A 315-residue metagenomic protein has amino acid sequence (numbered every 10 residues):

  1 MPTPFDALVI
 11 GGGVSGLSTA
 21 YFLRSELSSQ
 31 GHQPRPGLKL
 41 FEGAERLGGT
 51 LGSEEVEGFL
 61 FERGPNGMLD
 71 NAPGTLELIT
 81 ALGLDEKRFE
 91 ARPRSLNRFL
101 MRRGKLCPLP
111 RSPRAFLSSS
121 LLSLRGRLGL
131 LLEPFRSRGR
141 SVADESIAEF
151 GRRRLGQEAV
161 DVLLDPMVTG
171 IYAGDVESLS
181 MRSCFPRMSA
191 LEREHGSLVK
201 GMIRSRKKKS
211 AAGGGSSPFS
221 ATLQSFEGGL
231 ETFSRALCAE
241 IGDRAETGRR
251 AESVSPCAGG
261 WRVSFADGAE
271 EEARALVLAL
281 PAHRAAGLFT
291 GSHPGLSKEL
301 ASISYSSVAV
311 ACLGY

Functional and structural regions predicted by a protein language model:
P2-S15: Beta1/beta-strand and adjacent pyrophosphate-binding region of the FAD-binding site in flavoprotein oxidoreductases
G12, A72, L280-A282: Glycine-rich, N-terminal phosphate-binding loop of Rossmann-like dinucleotide-binding domains
S15, R46, H283: Conserved Rossmann-like nucleotide-cofactor binding loop
R24-V56: Glycine-rich FAD pyrophosphate-binding loop
S25, P256, F265-Y315: Central helical "cap/lid" subdomain
E57-G139: Dinucleotide-binding Rossmann-like beta1-alpha1 core, especially the glycine-rich loop that anchors the ADP
L117, L128-S255, W261, E272-A273 (+1 more regions): Active-site/ligand-binding neighborhood in enzyme catalytic cores
